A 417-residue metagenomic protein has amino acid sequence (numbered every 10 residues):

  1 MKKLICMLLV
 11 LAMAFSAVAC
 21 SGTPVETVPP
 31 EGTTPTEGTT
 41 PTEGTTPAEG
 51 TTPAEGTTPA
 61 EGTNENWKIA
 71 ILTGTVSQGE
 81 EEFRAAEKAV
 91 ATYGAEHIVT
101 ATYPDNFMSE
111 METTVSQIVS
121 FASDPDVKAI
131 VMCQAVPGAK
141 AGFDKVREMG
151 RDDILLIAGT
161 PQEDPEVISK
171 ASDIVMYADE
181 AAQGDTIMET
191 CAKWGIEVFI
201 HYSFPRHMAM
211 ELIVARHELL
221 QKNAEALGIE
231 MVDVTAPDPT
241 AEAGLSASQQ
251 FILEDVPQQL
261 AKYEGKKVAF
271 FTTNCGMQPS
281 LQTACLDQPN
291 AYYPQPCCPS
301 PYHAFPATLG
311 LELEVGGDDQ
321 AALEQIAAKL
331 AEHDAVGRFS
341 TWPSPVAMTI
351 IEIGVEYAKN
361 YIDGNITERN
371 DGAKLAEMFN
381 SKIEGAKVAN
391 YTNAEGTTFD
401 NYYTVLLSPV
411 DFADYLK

Functional and structural regions predicted by a protein language model:
V18-V28: Bacterial lipoprotein signal-peptidase II cleavage site
N64-Y93, I98-S116, V131-P137: Extracytoplasmic "Venus flytrap"
I69-T73, P125-V136, D153-G159, I200-Y202 (+3 more regions): Periplasmic-binding protein-like
A86, E180-D233, A358, K374-N380: An alpha-beta-alpha
V146-E180: Flexible loop/hinge segments that line or gate small-molecule binding clefts
D173-H201, A215, F251-E254, A321-A331 (+1 more regions): Hydrophobic alpha-helical segments within soluble ligand-binding/sensing domains
L220-Q221, E225-V232, P279-D363: Extracellular/periplasmic periplasmic-binding protein-like sensory domains
A322-K417: Hinge/cleft segment of the Venus flytrap/periplasmic-binding protein
